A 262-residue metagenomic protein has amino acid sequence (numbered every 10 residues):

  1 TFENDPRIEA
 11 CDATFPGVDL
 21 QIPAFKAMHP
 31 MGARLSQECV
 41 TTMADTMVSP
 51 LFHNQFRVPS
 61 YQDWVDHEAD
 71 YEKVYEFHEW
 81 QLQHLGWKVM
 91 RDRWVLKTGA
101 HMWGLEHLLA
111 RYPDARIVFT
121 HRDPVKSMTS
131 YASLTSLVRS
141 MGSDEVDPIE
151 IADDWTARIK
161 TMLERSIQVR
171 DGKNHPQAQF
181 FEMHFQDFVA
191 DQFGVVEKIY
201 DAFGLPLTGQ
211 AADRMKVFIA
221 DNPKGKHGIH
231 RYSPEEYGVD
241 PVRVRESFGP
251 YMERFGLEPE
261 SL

Functional and structural regions predicted by a protein language model:
T1-W94: PAPS-dependent sulfation machinery
D63-Y75, G86, Y131-E182, Q186-L262: PAPS-dependent sulfotransferases, especially Golgi type II membrane carbohydrate sulfotransferases
Y71, T98-H101, A110-P113, T120 (+3 more regions): Active-site-proximal structural scaffolding
K73, H101-H107, V125-M128, V189-Q192: Flexible loop/turn segments at secondary-structure boundaries
F77-Q81, G104, R165: Well-ordered alpha-helical segments embedded in enzymatic catalytic cores
L82, W94-V95, F119-H121, V244: Long, contiguous hydrophobic alpha-helical segments, chiefly transmembrane helices and signal peptides
W87-D114, G172: Flexible, glycine/threonine-enriched loop-and-boundary segments that flank and lead into catalytic domains of large
K97, L108-S133: Conserved phosphate-donor/acceptor-positioning beta-strand/loop module used by diverse small-molecule
